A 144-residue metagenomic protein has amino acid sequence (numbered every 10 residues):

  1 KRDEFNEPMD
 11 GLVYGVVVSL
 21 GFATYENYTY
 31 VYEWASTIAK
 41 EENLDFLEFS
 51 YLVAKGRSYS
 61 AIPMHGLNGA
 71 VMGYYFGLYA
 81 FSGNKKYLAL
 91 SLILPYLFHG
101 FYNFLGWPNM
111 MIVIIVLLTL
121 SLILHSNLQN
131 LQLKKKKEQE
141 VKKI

Functional and structural regions predicted by a protein language model:
K1-I144: Hydrophobic alpha-helical segments at protein termini of multi-pass membrane proteins
